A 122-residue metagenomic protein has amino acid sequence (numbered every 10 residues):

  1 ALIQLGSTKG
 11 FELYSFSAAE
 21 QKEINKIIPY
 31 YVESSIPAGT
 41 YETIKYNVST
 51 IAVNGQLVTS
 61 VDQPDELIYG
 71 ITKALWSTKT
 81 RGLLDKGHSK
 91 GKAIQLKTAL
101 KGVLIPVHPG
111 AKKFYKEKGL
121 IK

Functional and structural regions predicted by a protein language model:
A1-V58, D62-Q63: Pocket-lining segment of extracytoplasmic ligand-binding domains
Y41, Y46-K122: Segments of small-molecule ligand-sensing domains
